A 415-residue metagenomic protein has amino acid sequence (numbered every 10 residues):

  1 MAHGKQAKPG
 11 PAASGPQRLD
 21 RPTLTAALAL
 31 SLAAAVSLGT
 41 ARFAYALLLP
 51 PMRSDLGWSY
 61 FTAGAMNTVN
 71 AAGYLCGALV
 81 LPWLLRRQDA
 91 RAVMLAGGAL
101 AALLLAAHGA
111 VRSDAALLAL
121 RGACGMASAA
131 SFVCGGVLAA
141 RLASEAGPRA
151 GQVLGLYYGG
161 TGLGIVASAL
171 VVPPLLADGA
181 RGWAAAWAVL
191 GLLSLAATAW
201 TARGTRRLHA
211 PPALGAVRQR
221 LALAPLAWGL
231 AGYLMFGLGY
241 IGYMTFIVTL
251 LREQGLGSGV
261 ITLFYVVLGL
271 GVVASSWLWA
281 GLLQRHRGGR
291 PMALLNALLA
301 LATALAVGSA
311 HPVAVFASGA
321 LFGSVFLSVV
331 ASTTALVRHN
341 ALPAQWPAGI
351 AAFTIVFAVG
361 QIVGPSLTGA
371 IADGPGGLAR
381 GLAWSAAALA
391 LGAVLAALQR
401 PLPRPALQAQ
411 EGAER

Functional and structural regions predicted by a protein language model:
A46, P225-V266, V272-V273: Extracytoplasmic gate region of multi-pass secondary transporters
G57, D89, A110-A115, R287 (+1 more regions): Helix-breaking motifs and short loop linkers at transmembrane-helix boundaries and internal kinks in secondary membrane
G77-D89, S275-R287, A372-D373: Helix-to-loop junctions at the C-terminal end of transmembrane segments in multipass secondary transporters
A92-A106, R290-A304: Structural signature of the two symmetry-related core transmembrane helices
L104, A115-C124, V313-L321: Paired small-residue
D114-A116, G147-T205: Helix-loop-helix hairpin linking two adjacent transmembrane segments in secondary transporters
L120-G160: Cytoplasmic helix-loop-helix junction between adjacent transmembrane helices in 12-TM secondary transporters
N340-P375: A late C-terminal transmembrane helix in Major Facilitator Superfamily
